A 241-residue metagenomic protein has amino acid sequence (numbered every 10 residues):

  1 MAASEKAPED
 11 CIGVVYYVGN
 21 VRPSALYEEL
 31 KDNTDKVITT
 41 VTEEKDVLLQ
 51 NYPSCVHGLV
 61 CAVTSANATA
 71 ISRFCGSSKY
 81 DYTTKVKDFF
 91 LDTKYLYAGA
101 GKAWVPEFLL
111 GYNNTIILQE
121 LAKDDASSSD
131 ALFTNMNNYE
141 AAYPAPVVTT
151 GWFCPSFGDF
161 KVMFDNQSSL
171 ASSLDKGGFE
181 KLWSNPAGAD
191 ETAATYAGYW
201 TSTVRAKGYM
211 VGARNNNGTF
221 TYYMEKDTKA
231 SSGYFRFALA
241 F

Functional and structural regions predicted by a protein language model:
M1-V148, K229-F241: Short, compositionally biased
G58-L59, W152, A197: Structural motif
N138, P144-F164: Mid-length scaffold segments of soluble, non-membrane domains
F157-F241: C-terminal, surface-exposed recognition/capping segments
